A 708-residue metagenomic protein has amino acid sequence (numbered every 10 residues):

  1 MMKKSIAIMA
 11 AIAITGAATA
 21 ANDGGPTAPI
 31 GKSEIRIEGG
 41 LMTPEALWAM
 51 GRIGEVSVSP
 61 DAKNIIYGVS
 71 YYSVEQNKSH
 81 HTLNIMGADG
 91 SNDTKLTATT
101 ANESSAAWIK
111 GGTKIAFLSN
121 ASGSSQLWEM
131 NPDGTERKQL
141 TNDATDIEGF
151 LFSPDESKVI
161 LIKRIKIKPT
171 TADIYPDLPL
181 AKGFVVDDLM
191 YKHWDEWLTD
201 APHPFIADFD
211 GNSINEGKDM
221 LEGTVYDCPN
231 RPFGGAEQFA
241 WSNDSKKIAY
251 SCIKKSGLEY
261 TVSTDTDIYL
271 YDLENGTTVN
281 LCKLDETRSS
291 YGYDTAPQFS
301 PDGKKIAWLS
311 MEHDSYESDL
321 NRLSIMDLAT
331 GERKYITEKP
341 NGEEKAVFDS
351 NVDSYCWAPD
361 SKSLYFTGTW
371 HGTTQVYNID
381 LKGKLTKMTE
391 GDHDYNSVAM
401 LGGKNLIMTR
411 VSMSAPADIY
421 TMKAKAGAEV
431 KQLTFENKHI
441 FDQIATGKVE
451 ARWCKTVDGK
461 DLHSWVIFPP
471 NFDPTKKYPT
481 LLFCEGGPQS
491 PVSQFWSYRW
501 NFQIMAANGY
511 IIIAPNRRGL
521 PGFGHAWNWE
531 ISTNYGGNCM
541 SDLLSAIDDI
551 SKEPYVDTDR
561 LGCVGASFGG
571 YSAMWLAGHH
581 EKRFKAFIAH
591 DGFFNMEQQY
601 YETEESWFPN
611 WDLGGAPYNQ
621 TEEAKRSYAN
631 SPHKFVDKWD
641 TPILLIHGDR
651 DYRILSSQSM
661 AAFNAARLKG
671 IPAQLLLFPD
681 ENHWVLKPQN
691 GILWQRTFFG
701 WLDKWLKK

Functional and structural regions predicted by a protein language model:
D23-G31, H80-H81, L161-G223, S251-K254 (+4 more regions): Predominantly five- to eight-bladed beta-propeller fold
E45-H81: Beta-strand-rich domains and repeat architectures in extracellular enzymes and scaffolds, especially beta-propellers
G51-I65, T100-L118, R137, A144-V159 (+14 more regions): Conserved beta-propeller blade repeats
Y71-E75, A121-S124, K166-P169, K255-L258 (+3 more regions): Short glycine/acidic-enriched loop and turn motifs that connect beta-strands
G87-S91, N131-T135, F209-N212, D272-G276 (+3 more regions): Short loop/turn segments that connect beta-strands within beta-propeller blades
T94-T97, K138-T141, N215-E222, V279-K283 (+3 more regions): Beta-propeller fold detector
S256, A428, E436-D559, A566-S567 (+2 more regions): Cap/lid segment of the alpha/beta-hydrolase catalytic domain
N501, A506-A507, A514-K708: Active-site-proximal cap/loop segments of hydrolase catalytic domains
